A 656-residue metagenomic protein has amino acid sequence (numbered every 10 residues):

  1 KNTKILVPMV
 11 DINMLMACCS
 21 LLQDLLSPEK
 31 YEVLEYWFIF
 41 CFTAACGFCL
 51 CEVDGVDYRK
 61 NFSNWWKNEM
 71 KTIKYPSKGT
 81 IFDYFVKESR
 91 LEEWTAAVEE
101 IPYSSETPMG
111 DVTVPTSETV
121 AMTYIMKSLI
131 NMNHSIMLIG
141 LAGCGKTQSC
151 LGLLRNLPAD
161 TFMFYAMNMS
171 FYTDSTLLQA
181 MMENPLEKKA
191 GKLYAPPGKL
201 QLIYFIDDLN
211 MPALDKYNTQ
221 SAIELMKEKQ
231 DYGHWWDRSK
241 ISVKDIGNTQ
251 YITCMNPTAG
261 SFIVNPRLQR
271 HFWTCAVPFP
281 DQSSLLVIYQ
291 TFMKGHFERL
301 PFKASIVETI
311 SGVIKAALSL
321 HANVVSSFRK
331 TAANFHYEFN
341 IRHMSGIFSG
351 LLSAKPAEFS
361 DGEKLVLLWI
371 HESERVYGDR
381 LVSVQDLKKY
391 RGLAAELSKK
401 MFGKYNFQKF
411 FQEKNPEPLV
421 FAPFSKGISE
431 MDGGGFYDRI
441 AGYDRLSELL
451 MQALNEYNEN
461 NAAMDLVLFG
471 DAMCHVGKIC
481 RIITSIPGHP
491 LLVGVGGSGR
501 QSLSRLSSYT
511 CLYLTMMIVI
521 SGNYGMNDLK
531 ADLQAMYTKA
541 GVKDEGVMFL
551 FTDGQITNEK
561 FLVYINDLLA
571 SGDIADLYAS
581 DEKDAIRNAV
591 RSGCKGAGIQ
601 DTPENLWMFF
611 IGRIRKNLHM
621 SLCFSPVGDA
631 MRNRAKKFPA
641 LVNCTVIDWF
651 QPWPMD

Functional and structural regions predicted by a protein language model:
K1, A159-A166, G247, G260-S283 (+4 more regions): A short helix-turn-beta junction within AAA+ P-loop NTPase domains corresponding to the substrate/partner-engaging
K1-M109, G247-M255, R270-W273, P280-I486 (+3 more regions): Alpha-helical lid/collar subdomain of P-loop NTPases
P115-M122, S128-L157, K409-V542, V547-I556: Terminal-proximal interaction/regulatory segments of ATP-powered molecular machines
L129-N131, L157-D160, S175, K189-K199 (+11 more regions): Conserved catalytic network of the ASCE P-loop NTPase/AAA+ motor domain
G143-C144, S170-D174, L209-P212, Y251 (+11 more regions): Conserved nucleotide-binding/hydrolysis micro-motifs of P-loop NTPases
S170-K199, I518-E545: Short glycine-rich substrate-engagement loop in P-loop NTPases that contacts/grips substrate
Q179-A190, F205-Q250, C254-N256, Q290-K294 (+3 more regions): Conserved catalytic/switch belt of AAA+ P-loop NTPases
G496, G546-V547, T552-Q555, K560 (+4 more regions): Globular "head" domains of long coiled-coil molecular machines
